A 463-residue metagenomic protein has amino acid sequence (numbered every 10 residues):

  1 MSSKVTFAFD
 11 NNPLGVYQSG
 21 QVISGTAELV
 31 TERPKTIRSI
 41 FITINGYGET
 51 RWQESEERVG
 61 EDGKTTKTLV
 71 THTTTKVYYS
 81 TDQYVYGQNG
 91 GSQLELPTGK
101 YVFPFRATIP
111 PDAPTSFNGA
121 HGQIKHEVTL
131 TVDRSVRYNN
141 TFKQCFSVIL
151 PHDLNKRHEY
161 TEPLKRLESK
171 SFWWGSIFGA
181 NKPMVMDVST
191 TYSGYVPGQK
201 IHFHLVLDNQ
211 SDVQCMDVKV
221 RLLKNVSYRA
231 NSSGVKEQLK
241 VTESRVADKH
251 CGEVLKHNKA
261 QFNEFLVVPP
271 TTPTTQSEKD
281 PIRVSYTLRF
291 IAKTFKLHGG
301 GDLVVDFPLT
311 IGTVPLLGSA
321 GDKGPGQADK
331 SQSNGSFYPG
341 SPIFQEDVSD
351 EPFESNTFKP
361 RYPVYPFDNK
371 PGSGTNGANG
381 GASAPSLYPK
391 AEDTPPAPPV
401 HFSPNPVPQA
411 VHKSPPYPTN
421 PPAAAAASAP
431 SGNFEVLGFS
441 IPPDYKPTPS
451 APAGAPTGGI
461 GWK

Functional and structural regions predicted by a protein language model:
M1-K463: C-terminal beta-sandwich interaction modules and adjacent acidic, Ser/Thr/Pro/Gly-rich low-complexity tails used
